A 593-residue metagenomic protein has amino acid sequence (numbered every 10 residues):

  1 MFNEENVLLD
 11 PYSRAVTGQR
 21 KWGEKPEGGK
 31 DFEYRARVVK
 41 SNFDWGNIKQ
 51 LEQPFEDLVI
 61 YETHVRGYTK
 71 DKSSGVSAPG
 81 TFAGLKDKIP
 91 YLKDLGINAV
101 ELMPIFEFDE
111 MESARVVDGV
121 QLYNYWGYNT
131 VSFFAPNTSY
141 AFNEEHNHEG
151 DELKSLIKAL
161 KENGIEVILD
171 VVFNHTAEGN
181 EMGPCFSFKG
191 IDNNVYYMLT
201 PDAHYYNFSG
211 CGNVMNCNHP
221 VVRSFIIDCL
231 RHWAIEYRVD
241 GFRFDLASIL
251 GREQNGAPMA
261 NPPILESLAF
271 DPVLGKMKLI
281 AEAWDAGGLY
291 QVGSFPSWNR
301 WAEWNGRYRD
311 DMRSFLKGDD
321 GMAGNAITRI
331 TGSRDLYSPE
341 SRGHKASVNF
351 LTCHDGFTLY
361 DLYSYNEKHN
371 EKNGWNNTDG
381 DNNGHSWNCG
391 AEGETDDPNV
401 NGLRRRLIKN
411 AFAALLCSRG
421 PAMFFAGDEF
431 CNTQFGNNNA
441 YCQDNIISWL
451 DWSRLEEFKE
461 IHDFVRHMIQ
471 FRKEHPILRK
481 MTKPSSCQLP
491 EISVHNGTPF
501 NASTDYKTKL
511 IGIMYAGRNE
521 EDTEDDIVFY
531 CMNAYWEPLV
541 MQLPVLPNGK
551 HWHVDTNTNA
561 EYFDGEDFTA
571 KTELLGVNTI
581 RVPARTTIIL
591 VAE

Functional and structural regions predicted by a protein language model:
M1-N143, K158, K345-D381, A584-T587: N-terminal structural segment of carbohydrate-active enzymes
M1-Y61, R66, D87, L92 (+5 more regions): Carbohydrate-interacting/catalytic domains
L8, V38, L85, F133 (+10 more regions): Short clusters of hydrophobic/aromatic residues that line enzyme substrate/ligand-binding pockets
V38-N47, S224-F225, C229, A326-E340 (+1 more regions): A Trp-anchored, charged/polar loop motif used as the substrate-binding/catalytic surface of acyl/ester-handling
E56-L58, W126-V131, I191-D192, F208-G210 (+9 more regions): Short, solvent-exposed loop/turn segments at the edges of secondary structure
L58, N98-E101, G164-E166, D240-G241 (+6 more regions): Beta-sheet entry/capping signal
H64-V239, R243-V273, L289, L336: Substrate-binding/active-site clefts of carbohydrate-active enzymes
R238, G251-N255, A260-A426, F430 (+6 more regions): Conserved alpha/beta catalytic core and glycan-binding cleft of carbohydrate-active enzymes
